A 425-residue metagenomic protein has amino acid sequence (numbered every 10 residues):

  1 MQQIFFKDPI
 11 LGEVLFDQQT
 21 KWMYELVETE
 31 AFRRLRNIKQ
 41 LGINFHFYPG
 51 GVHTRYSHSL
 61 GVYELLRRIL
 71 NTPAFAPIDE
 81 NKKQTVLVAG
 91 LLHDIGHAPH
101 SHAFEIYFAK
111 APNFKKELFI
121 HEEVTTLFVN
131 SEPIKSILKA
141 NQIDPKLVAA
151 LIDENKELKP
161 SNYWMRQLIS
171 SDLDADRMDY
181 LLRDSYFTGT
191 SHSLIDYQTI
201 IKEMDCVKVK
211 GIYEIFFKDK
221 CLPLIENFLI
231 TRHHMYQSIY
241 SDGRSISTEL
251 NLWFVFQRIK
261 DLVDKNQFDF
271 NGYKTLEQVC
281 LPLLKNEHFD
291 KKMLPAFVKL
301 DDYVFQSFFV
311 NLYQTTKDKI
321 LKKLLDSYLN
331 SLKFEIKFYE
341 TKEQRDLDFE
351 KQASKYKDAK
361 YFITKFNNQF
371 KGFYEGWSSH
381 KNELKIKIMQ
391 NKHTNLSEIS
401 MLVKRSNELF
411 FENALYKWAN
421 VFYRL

Functional and structural regions predicted by a protein language model:
M1-T85, H97-L425: Histidine-centered, transition-metal-coordinating active-site segments
G90, D94, A98: Catalytic glutamate of the conserved HExxH
